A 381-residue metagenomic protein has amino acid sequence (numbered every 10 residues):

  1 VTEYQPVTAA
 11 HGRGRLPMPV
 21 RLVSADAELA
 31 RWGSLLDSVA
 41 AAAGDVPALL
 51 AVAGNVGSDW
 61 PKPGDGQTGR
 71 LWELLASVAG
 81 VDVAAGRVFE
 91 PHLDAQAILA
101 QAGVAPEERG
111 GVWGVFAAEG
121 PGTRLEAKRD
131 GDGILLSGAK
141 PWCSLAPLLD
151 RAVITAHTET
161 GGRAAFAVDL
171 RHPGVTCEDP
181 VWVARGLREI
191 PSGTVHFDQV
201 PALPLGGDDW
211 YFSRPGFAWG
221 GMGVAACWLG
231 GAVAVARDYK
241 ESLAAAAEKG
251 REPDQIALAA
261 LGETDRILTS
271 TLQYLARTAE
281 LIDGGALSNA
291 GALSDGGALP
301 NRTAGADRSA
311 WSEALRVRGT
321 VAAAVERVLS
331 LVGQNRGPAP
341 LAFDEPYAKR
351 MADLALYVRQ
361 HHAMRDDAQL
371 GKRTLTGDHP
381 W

Functional and structural regions predicted by a protein language model:
V1-F89, S288, S294, P300-T303 (+1 more regions): Amphipathic, small/basic residue-rich leader segments at the start of a protein or domain
T2-V20, P338-W381: Glycine-rich phosphate/cofactor-binding loops in nucleotide/flavin-utilizing enzymes
D37-L148: Glycine-rich flavin
C143-C177: A short core secondary-structure module
A184-T269: Glycine-rich beta->alpha junctions and the first turn(s) of the following alpha-helix
S213, R237-R266, A276-G291, G297-S312: Glycine-rich cofactor-pocket loops
G230, G262-T269, L315, G319-E326 (+1 more regions): Generic structural signal for well-ordered, non-transmembrane alpha-helical segments in soluble/cytosolic regions
D307-F343, Y347, L354-A355, M364-D367: Charged, glycine-rich active-site and insertion segments that engage polyanionic ligands
